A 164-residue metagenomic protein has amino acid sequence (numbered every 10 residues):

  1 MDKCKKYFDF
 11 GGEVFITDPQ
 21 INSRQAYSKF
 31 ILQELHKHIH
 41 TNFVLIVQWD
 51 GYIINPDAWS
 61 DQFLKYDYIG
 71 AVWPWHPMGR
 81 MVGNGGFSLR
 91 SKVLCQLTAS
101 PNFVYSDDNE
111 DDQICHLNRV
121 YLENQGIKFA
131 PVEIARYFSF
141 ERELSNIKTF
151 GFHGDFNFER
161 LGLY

Functional and structural regions predicted by a protein language model:
M1-N42: Active-site-proximal specificity loops/subdomain of glycosyltransferases
K3, F30-E34, A58, Y68 (+2 more regions): Alpha-helical elements of Rossmann-like donor-binding domains used by nucleotide-donor carbohydrate transfer enzymes
D18-Y27, H76-P77, A135-S139: A short acidic, often aromatic-flanked loop/helix-cap motif at beta-alpha or helix-coil junctions that lines enzyme
P19-I21, D50-I53, P74-H76, V93-C95 (+1 more regions): Short, solvent-exposed loop/turn segments at secondary-structure junctions
H38-H40, S60-L64, R90: Short, conserved loop/helix-junction motifs that constitute active-site signature segments in enzyme catalytic cores
T41-I54: Short beta-strand-to-loop acidic/aromatic patch adjacent to the donor-nucleotide binding site
G51-V82: Conserved donor-nucleotide/metal-binding helix-loop-beta segment in metal-dependent transferases, i.e., the alpha-helix
R80-Y164: Catalytic core and acceptor-binding pocket of nucleotide-sugar-dependent glycosyltransferases
